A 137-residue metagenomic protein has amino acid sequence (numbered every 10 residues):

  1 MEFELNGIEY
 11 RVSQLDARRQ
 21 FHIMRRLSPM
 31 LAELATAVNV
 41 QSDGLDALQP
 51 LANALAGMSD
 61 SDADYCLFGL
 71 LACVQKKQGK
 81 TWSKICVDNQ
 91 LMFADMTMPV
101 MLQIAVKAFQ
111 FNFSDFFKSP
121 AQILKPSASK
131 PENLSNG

Functional and structural regions predicted by a protein language model:
M1-N6: Short acidic-hydrophobic surface loop/beta-edge motif
Y10-V12: Short, isolated positions in well-ordered beta-strands
A17-G137: Short, surface-exposed, charged amphipathic helix/loop patches that serve as local interaction elements
